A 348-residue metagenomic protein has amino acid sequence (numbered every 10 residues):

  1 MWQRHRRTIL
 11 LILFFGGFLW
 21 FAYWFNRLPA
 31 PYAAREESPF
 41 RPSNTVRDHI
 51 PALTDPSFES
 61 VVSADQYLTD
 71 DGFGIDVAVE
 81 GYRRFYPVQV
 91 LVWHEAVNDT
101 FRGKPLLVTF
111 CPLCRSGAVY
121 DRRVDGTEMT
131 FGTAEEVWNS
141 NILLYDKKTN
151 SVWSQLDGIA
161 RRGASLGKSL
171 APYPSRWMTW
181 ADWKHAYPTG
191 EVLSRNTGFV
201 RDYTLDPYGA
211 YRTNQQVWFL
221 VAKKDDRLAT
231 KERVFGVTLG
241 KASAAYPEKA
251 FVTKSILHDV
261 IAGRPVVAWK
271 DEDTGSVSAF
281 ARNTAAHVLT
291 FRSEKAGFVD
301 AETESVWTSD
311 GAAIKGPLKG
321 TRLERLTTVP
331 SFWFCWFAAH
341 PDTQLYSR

Functional and structural regions predicted by a protein language model:
M1-Q3: N-terminal secretory signal peptides that target proteins for export/translocation
H5-R348: Mid-to-C-terminal functional-domain signal that highlights helix-capping/loop sites within ligand-binding modules
